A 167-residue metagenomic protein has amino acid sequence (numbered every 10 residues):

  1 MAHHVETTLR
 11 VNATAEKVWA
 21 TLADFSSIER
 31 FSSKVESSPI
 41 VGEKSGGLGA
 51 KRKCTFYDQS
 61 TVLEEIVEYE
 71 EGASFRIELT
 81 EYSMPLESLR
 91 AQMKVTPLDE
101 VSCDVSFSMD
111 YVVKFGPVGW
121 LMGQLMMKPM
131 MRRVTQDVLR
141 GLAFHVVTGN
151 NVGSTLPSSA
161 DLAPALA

Functional and structural regions predicted by a protein language model:
M1-G42, D161-A167: Hydrophobic ligand-binding cavity/cleft-lining segments
T7-L9, C54, I77, M93 (+1 more regions): Preference for bulky hydrophobic residues occupying beta-strand positions in well-ordered beta-sheet regions
T8-R10, K34-S37, A50-K53, L63-I66 (+1 more regions): Short hydrophobic/aromatic-rich motifs at helix boundaries and adjacent loops
N12, Y57-Q59, L98: A short, compositionally biased micro-patch
T14, D24-S27, E71, G123 (+3 more regions): Amphipathic alpha-helical protein-protein interaction surfaces
T14, S27, V62, V101 (+1 more regions): Short phosphate-engaging motifs
P39-P85, R90, S102-D104, Q136-L156 (+2 more regions): Glycine-rich portal/gate segments that line the openings of hydrophobic small-molecule binding cavities
E81-Q136, G153: Beta-strand/loop substructures that line and gate deep hydrophobic ligand-binding cavities in soluble
